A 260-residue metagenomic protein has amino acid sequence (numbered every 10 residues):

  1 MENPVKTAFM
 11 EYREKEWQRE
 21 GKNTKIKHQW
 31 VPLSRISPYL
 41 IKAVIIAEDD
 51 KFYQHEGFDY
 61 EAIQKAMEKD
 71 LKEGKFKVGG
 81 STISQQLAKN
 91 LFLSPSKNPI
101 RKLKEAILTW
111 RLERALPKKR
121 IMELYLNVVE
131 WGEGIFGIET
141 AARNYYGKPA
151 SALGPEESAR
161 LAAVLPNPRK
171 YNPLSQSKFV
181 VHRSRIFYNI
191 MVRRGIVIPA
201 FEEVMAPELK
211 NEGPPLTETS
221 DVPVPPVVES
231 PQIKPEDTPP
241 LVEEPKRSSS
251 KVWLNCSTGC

Functional and structural regions predicted by a protein language model:
M1-C260: Juxtamembrane regions of bacterial inner-membrane/periplasmic proteins, predominantly the peptidoglycan biogenesis
